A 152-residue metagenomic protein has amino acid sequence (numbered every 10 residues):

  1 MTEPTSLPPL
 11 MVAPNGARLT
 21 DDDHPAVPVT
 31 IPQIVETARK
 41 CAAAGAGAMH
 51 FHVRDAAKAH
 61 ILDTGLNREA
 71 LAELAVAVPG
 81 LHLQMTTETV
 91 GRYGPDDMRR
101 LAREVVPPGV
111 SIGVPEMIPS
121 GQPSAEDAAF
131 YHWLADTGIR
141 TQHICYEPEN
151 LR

Functional and structural regions predicted by a protein language model:
M1-A26, D127: N-terminal small/glycine-rich loop or linker at the start of catalytic domains across soluble metabolic enzymes
S6, V12, A59-T87, Y131-D136: Alpha-helix-loop-beta-strand connector modules within alpha/beta enzyme cores
L7-M11, A48-H50, G80-Q84, P107-S111 (+1 more regions): Structural preference for beta-strand elements that scaffold enzyme active sites
D22, G47-A70: Glycine-rich, proline-tolerant flexible connector loops at the mouths of alpha/beta enzymes
A26-E36, G65-E69: Glycine-rich anion/phosphate-binding loops
T30-K40, Y93-A102: Short, acidic/polar
I34, C41, H52, V110: Conserved, mostly hydrophobic/aromatic
T86-R152: Conserved anion-binding
